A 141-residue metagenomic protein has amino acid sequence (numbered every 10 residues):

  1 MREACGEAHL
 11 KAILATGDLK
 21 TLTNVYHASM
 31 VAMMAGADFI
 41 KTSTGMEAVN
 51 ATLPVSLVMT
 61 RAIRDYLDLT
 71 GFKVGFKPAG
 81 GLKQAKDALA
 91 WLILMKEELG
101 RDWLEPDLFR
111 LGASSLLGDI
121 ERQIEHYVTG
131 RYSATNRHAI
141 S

Functional and structural regions predicted by a protein language model:
M1-F76, K83-S114, R122-S141: Alpha/beta enzyme core
D119: N-terminal beta-loop-helix "entrance" segment that forms/cooperates in small-molecule cofactor or anionic ligand
